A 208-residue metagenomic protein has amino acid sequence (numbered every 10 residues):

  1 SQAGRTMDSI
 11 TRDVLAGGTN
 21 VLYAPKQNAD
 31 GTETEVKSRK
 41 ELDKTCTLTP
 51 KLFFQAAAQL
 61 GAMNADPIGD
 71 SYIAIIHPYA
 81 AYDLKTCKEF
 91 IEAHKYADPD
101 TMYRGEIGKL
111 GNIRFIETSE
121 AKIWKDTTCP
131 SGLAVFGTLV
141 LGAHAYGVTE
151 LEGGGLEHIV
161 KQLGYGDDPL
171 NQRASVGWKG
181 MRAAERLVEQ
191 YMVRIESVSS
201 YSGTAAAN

Functional and structural regions predicted by a protein language model:
S1-D30, A65-A80, F115, D168-G180: Long, contiguous amphipathic alpha-helices that act as assembly "spine/axial" helices in icosahedral shell and virion
A16-L22, T34-G61, I68-H77, A81-Y82: Glycine-enriched, solvent-exposed interface loops adjoining structured elements
E35-A58, K85-N208: Sequence/fold signature of self-assembling virion shell proteins
